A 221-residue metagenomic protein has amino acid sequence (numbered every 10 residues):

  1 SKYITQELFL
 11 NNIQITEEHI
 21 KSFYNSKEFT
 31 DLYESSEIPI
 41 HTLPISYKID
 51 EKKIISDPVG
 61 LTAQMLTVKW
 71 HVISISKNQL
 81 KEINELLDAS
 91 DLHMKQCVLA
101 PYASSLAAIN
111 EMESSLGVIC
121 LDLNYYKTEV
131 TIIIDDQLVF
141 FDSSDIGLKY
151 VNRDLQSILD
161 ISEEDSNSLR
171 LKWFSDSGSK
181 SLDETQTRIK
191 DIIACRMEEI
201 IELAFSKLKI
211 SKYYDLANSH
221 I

Functional and structural regions predicted by a protein language model:
S1, S219-I221: Glycine-rich beta-strand-to-loop/alpha-helix junction loops that act as flexible
S1-V118, V139, L148, S177-K180 (+2 more regions): Nucleotide/phosphate-binding catalytic cleft detector across ATP-hydrolyzing and phosphate-transferring enzymes
I109-D176: Acidic, glycine-rich loop-and-beta core segments that form the ion-binding/anion-interacting portion of active sites
N152, Q156-N218: Gly/charged contiguous loops adjacent to phosphate- or pyrophosphate-bearing nucleotide/cofactor binding elements
